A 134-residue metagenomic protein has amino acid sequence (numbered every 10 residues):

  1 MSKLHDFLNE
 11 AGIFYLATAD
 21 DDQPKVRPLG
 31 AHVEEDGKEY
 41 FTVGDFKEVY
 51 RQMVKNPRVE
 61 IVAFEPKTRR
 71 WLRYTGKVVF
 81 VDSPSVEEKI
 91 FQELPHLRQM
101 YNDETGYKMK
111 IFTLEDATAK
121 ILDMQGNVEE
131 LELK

Functional and structural regions predicted by a protein language model:
D6-D21, V59-A63: A short, Trp-centered hydrophobic/proline-enriched beta-strand micro-motif
A11, N56, L94: Acidic-histidine catalytic/liganding microenvironments
Q23, T68-R70, L122: Short glycine/serine/proline-enriched coil/turn segments at secondary-structure junctions
L29-H32, G76-V78: Hydrophobic/aromatic beta-strand elements that line small-molecule binding cavities or substrate pockets in beta-rich
H32-T68: A short mixed-secondary-structure module that forms the rim of ligand-binding clefts
R73-K134: Charged, gly/pro-rich active-site loop segments
